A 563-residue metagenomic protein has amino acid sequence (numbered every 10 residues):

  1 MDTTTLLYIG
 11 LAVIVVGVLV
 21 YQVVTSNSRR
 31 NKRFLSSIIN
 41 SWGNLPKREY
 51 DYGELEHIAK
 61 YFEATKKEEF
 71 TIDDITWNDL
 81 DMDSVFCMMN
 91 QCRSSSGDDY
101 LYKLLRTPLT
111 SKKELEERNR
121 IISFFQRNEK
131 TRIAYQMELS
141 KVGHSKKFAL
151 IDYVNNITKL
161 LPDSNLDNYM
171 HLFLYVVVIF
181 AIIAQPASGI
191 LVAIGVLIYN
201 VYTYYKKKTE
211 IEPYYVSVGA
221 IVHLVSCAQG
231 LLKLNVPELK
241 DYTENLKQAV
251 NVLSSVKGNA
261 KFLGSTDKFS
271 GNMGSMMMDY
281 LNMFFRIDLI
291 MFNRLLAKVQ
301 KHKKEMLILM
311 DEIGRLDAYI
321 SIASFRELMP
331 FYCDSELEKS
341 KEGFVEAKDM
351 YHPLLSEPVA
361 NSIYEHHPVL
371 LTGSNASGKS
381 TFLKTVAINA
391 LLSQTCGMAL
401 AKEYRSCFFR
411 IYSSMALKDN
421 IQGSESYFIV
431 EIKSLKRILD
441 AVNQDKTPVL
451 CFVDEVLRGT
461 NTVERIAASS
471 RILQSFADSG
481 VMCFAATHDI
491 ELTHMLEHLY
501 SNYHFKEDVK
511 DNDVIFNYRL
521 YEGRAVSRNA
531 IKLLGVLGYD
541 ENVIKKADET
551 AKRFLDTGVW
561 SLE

Functional and structural regions predicted by a protein language model:
M1-E365, V559-E563: Alpha-helical bundle segments enriched in helix-capping/polar residues
T203, I322-E563: ATPase nucleotide-binding head domains, primarily ABC-like/P-loop NTPase cores
